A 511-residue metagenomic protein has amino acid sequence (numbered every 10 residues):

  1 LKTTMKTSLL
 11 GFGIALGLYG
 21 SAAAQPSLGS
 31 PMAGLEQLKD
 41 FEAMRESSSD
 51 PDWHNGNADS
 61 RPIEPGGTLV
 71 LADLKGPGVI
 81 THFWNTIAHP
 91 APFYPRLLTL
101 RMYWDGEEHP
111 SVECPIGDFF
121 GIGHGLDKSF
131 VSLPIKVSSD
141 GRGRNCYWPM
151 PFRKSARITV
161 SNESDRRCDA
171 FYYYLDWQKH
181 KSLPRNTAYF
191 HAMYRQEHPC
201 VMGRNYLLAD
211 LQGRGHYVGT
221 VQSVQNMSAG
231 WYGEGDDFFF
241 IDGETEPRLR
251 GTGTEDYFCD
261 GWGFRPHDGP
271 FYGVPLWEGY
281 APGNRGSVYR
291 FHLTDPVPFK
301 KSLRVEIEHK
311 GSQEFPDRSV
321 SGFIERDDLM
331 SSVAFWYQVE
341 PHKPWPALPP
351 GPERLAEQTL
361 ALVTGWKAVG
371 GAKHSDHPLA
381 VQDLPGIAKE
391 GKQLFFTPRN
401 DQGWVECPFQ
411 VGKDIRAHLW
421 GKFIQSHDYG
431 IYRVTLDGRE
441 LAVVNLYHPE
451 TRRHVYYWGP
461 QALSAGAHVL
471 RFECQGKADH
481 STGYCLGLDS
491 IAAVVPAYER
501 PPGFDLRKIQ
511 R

Functional and structural regions predicted by a protein language model:
L1-M5: N-terminal secretory signal peptides that target proteins for export/translocation
S8-Y19: Bacterial N-terminal signal peptides
G13, A72, A91, Y147 (+10 more regions): Residues embedded in well-ordered secondary-structure elements
G20-A24: Boundary at the C-terminal end of the N-terminal hydrophobic targeting segment
Q25-R354: Beta-strand-centric surfaces of beta-sandwich/beta-rich domains
A347-R511: Extracytoplasmic
